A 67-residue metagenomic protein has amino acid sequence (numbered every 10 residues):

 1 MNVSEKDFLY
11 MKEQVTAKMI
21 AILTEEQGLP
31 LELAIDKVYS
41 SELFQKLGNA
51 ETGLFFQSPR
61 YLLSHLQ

Functional and structural regions predicted by a protein language model:
M1-Q67: C-terminal alpha-helical interaction appendages
